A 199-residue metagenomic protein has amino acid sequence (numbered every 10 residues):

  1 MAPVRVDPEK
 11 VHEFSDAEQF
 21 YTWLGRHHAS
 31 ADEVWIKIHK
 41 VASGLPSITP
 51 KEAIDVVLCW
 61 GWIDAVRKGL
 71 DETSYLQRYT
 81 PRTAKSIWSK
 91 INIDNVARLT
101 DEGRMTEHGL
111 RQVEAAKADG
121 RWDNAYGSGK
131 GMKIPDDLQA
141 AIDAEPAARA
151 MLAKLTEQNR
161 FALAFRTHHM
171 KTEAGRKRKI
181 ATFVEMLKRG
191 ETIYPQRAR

Functional and structural regions predicted by a protein language model:
M1-R199: Charge-dense, helix-prone N-terminal extensions
